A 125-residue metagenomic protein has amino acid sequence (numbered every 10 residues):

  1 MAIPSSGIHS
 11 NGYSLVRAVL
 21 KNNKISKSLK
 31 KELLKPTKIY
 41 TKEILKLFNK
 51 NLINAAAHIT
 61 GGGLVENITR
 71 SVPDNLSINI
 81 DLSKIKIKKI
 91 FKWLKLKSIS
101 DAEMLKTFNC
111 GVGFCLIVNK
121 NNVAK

Functional and structural regions predicted by a protein language model:
M1-K24: Phosphate/diphosphate-binding glycine-rich loops and adjacent basic-rich segments that engage nucleotide
A18-K125: Glycine-/charge-enriched secondary-structure boundary and capping motifs
